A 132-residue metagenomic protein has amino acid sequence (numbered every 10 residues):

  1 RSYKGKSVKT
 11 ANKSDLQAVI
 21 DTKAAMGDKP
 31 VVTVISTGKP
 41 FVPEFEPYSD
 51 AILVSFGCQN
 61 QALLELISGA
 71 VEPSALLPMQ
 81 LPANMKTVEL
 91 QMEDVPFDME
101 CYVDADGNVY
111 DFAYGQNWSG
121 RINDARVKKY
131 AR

Functional and structural regions predicted by a protein language model:
R1-R132: C-terminal non-catalytic regions of proteins with extracellular/luminal or membrane-system context
